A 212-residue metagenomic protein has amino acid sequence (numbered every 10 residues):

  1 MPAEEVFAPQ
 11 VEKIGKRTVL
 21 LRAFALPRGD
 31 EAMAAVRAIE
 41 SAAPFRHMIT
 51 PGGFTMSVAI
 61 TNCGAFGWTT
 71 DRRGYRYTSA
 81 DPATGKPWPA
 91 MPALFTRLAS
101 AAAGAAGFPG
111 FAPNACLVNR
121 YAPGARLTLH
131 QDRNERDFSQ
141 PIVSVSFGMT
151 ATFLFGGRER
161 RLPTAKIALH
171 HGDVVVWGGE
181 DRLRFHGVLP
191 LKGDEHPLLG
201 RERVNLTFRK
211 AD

Functional and structural regions predicted by a protein language model:
M1-D212: Non-heme Fe(II) oxygenase metal-center motifs and adjacent flexible, charged/small-residue loops
